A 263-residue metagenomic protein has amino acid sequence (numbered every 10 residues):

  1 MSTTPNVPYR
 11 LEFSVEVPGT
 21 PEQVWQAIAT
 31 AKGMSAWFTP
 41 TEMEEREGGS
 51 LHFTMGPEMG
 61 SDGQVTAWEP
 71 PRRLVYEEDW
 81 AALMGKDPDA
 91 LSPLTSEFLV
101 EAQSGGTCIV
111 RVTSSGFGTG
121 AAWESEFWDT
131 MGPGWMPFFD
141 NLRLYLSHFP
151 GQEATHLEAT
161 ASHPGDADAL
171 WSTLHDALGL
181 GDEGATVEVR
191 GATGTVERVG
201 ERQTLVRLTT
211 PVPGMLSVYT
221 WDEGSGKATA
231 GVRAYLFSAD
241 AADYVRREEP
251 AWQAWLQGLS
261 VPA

Functional and structural regions predicted by a protein language model:
M1-R10: Short acidic N-proximal helix/loop "leader" segments that mark the beginning of a domain or an inter-domain linker
R10, S14, T20-T119: Ordered, small/hydrophobic-rich secondary-structure cores
T20, Q26, F127-G134, F138 (+1 more regions): Short amphipathic alpha-helical segments
E22-W25, A167-T173, D240-R247: Short, conserved charged micro-motifs
A31, W68, G134, F138-Y145 (+1 more regions): Conserved short hydrophobic interaction patches
A31-Q64, E69, R73, P150-Q203: Short beta-edge strand/loop motif at the mouth of beta-sheet-based domains
L83-T130, Q203-A263: Beta-strand/loop substructures that line and gate deep hydrophobic ligand-binding cavities in soluble
G116-S172: Surface-exposed beta-loop interaction hotspot
